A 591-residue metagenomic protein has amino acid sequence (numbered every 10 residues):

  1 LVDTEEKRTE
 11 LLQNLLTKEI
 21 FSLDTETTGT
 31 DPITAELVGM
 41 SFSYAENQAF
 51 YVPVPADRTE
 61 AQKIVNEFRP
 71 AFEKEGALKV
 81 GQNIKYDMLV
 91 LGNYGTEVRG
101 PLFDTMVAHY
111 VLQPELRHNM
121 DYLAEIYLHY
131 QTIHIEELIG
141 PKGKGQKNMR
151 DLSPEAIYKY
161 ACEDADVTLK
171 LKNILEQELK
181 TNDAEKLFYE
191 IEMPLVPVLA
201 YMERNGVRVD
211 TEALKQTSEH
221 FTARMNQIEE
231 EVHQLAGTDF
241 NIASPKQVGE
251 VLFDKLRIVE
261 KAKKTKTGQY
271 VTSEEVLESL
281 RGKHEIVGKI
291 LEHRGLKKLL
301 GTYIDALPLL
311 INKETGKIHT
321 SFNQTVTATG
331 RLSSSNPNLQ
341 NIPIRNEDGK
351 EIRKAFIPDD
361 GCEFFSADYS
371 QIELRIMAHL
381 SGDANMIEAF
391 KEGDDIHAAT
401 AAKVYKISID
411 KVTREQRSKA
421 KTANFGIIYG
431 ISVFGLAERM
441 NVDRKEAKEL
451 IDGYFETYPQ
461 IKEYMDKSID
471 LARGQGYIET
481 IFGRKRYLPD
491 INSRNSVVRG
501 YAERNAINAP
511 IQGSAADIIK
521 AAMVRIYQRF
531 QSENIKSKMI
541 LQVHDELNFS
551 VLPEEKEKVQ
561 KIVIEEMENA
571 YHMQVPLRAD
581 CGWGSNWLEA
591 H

Functional and structural regions predicted by a protein language model:
L1-A56, P70-E73, Q82-I84, V98 (+13 more regions): Conserved "right-hand" nucleotidyltransferase catalytic core of DNA-directed polymerases
I20, T27-E60, D121, S366 (+3 more regions): Metal-dependent catalytic core segments for phosphate chemistry
A61-K63, S244, E554-K561: Short, conserved charged micro-motifs
G92-L102, L116-D121, D383-I387: A short alpha->loop->secondary-structure connector
E97-Q113, Y127, G393-H397: Conserved beta-strand -> loop -> alpha-helix junction used to position metal-binding or nucleic-acid-contacting
K147-R150, P197, R204, V259 (+8 more regions): Conserved catalytic core of nucleic-acid polymerases
N241-A243, K538-V543: Short beta-strand
T457-P459, E565-Q574: A common structural junction motif
